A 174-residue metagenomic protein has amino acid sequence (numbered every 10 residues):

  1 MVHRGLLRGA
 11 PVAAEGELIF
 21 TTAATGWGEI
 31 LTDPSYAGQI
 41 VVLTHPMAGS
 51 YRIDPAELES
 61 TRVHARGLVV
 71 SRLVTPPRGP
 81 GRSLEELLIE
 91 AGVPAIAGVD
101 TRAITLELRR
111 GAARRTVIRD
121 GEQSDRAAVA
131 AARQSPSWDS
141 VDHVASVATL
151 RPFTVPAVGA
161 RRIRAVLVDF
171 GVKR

Functional and structural regions predicted by a protein language model:
M1-R174: N-terminal beta1-alpha1 cap of cysteine-dependent amidohydrolase-like domains
